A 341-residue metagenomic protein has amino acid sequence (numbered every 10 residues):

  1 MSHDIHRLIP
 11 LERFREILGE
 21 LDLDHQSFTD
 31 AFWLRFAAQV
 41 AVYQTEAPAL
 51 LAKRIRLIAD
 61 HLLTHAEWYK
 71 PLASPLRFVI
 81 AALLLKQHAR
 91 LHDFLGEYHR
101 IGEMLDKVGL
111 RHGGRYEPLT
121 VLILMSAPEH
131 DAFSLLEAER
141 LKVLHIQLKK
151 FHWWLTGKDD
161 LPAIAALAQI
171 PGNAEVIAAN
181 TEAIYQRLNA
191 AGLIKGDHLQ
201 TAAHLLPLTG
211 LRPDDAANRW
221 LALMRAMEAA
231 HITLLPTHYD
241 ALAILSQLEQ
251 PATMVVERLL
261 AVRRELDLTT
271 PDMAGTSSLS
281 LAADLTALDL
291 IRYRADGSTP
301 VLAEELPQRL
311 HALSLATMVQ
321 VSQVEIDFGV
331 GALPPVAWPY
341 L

Functional and structural regions predicted by a protein language model:
S2-T120, L281, T286-R292, H311-Y340: N-terminal domain-start signal
I5-E12, A31, E46-K53, A89-G96 (+6 more regions): Alpha-helix boundary/N-cap detector
Q26-L34, Y69-R77, H112-Y116, H152-D160 (+3 more regions): Short, low-complexity cationic-aromatic patches
V40-E46, L76-A89, I123, T156-N173 (+3 more regions): Extracellular/lumenal glycan-associated surfaces
K86, F94-L234: Eukaryote-skewed repeat-based solenoidal scaffolds used as protein-protein interaction platforms, primarily
L211-L341: C-terminal structured domains
